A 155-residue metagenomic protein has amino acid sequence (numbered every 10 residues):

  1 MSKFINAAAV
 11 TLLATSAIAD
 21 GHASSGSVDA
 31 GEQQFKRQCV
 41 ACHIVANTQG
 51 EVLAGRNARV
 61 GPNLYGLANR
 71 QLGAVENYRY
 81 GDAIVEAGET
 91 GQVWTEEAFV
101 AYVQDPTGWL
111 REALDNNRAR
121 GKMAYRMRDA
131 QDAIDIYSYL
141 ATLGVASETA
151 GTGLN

Functional and structural regions predicted by a protein language model:
S2-V10: Sec-dependent signal peptide recognition, specifically the positively charged N-region followed immediately by
S16-K36, I44-A54, V60, G151-N155: Electrostatic cytochrome c docking/interface patches
Q33-V45, P62-G66, V100-Q104, G121-A124 (+1 more regions): C-type cytochrome heme c attachment motif
A46, Q71, P106-L110, G144-S147: A general structural signal marking secondary-structure boundaries and capping sites
G50-E76: N-terminal, post-signal-peptide region of Sec/Tat-exported proteins
G50-G55, E76-T95, Q104-D132: Axial heme c-ligation environment in periplasmic c-type cytochrome domains
Q131-G151: C-terminal partner/receptor-binding element of secreted or periplasmic proteins
